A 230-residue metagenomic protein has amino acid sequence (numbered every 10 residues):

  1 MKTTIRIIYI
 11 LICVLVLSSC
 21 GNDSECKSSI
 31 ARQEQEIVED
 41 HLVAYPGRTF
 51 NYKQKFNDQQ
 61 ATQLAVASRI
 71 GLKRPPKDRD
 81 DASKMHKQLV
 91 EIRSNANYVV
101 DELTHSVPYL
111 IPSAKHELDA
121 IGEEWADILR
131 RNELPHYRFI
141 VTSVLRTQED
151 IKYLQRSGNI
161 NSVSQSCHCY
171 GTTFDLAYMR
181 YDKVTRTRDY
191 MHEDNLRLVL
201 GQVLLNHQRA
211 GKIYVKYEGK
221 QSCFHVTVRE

Functional and structural regions predicted by a protein language model:
T3-I10: Sec-dependent signal peptide recognition, specifically the positively charged N-region followed immediately by
S18-S19: C-terminal motif of bacterial Sec signal peptides marking the signal peptidase cleavage site
N22-R130, G219, T227-E230: Extracytoplasmic cell-surface/polysaccharide-interacting catalytic and binding patches
L110-E117, I121, P135, D150 (+1 more regions): Stable alpha-helical elements in mature extracytoplasmic
E117-R131, S157, N161, Q202-H207: Structured segments of extracytoplasmic/periplasmic soluble domains in secreted or envelope-associated proteins
L134-K152: Acidic helix-start/capping segments at beta-turn-to-alpha-helix junctions
Q148-S164: Charged, often glycine-rich, active-site loop that binds/positions anionic groups
S164-E230: Catalytic cores and adjacent binding grooves of peptidoglycan-active enzymes
